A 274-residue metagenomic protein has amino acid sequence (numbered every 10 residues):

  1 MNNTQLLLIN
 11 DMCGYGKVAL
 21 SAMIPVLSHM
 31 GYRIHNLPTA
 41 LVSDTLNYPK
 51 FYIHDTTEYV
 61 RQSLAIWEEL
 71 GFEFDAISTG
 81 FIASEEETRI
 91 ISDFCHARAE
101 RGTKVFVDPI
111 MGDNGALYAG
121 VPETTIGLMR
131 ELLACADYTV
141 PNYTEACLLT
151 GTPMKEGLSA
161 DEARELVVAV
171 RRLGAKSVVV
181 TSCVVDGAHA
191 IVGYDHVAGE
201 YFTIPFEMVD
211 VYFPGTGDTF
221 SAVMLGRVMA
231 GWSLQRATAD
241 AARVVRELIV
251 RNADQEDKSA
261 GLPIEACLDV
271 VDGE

Functional and structural regions predicted by a protein language model:
N2-V107, M111-A119, I264-G273: Conserved N-terminal subdomain of the carbohydrate kinase-like
I9, M30, W67-L70, A97-R98 (+7 more regions): Change "in soluble alpha/beta enzymes" to "in soluble alpha/beta proteins
G14, E200-P214: Short pre-catalytic strand/loop immediately N-terminal to key active-site residues, enriched for Gly-Thr
K17-V18, E58, E123-T124, D161 (+1 more regions): Residue-level recognition of alpha-helix initiation/capping sites
A119-Y201, W232-Q235: Conserved phosphate/ATP/ADP-binding segment of small-molecule kinases
L148, V211-L234, T238: Short, small-residue alpha-helix embedded
Q235-E274: Charged C-terminal helix
